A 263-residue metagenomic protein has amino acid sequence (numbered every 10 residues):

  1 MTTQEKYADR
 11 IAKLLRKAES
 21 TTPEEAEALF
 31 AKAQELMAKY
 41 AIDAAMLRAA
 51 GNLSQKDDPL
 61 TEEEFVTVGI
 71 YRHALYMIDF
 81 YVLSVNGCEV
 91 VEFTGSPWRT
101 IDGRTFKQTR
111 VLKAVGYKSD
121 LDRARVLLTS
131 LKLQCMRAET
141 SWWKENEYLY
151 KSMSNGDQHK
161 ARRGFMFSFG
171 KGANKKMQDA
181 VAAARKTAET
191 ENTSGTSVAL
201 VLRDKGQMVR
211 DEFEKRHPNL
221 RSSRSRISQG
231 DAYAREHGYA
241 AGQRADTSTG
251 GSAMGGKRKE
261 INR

Functional and structural regions predicted by a protein language model:
M1-E62: Long alpha-helical, hydrophobic tracts
A38-R263: Long, charge-patterned amphipathic interaction tracts in eukaryotic proteins
